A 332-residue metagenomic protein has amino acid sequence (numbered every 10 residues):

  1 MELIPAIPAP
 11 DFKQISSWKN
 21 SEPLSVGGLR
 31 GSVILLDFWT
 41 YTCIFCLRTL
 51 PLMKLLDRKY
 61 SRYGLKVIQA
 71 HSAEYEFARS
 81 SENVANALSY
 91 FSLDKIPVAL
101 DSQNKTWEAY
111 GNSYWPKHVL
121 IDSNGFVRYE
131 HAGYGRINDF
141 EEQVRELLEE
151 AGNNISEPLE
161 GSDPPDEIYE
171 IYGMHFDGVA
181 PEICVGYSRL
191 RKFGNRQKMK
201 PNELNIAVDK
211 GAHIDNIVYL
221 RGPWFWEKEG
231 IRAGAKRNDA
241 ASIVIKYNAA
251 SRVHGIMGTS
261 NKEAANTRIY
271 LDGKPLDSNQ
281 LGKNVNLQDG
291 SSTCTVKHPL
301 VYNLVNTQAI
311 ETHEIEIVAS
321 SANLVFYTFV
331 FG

Functional and structural regions predicted by a protein language model:
M1-L29, N138-G332: Non-globular targeting/processing and membrane-anchoring segments
F12, L36, M53, V67 (+3 more regions): Generic structural signal for small/hydrophobic residues in well-ordered secondary structure, especially within
P23-L47, V67: Short active-site neighborhood of thiol/selenol oxidoreductases, capturing the structured segment around
R30-I34, R62-K66, L93-I96, S123: Loop/turn elements at helix/coil->beta-strand transitions in domains of secreted/extracellular proteins
L47-F91, S102-T106: Structural microenvironment flanking redox-active thiols in thiol-disulfide oxidoreductases
A85-W115, I121, I256: Short, internal strand/loop/helix patches that form the active-site neighborhood or redox-interaction surface
N112-Y114, V119-A151: Non-catalytic, surface beta->alpha helical segment in thiol-disulfide oxidoreductase systems
